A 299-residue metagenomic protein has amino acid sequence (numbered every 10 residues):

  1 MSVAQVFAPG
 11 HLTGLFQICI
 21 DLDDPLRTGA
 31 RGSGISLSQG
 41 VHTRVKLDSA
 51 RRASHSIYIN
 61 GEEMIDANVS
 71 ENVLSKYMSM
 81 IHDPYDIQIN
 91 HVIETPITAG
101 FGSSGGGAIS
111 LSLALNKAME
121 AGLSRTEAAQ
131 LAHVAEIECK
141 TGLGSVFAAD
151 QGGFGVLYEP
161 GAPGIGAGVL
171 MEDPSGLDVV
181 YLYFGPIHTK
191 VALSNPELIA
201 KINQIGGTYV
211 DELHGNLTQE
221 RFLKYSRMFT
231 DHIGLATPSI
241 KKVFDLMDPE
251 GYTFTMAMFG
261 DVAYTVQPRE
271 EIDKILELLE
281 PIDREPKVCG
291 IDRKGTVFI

Functional and structural regions predicted by a protein language model:
M1-I97, L278, G290-K294, F298-I299: ATP-binding N-lobe of GHMP and related small-molecule kinases
S2-V3, R31-G34, A99, A135-E138 (+3 more regions): A generic local secondary-structure boundary/capping motif
L12-Q17, V41-V45, G144-A149, F154-L157 (+1 more regions): Short beta-strand scaffold segments in enzyme catalytic cores
D83-T95, Q130-A135, S239-D248: Short, hydrophobic/aliphatic alpha-helical segments
F101-R125: DPxDG-like acidic metal-binding loop motif
R125-V169: Alpha/beta catalytic cores of group-transfer enzymes, especially the acyltransferase/condensing modules of polyketide
G166-I299: C-terminal nucleotide
